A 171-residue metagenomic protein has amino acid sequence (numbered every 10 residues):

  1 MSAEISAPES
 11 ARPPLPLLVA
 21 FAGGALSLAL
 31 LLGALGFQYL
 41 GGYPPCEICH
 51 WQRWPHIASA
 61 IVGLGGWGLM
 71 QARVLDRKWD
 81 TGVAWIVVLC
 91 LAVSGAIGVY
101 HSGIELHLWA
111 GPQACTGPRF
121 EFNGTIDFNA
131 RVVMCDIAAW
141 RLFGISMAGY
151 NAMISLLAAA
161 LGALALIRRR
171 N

Functional and structural regions predicted by a protein language model:
M1-P16: Short, Lys/Arg-rich, polar N-terminal cytosolic tail immediately upstream of the first transmembrane signal-anchor
R12-A25, L75-G95, A160: Interfacial segments of alpha-helical transmembrane regions
L28-Q38, A92-L108: C-terminal TM-helix exit segments that contain a strictly Trp-centered aromatic cap at the helix terminus
L40, A72, G103-I104, R168: Helix-loop junctions at the membrane-solvent interface of multi-pass transporters, primarily the C-terminal
Y43-A58: Loop-to-helix transition at the N-terminal end of transmembrane alpha-helices
L64-R73, A163-R170: Structural signal for the C-terminal ends of transmembrane alpha-helices and the immediately following loop
L106-A148: Extracytosolic (periplasmic/ER-lumenal) interhelical loops and adjacent juxtamembrane/interface segments of multi-pass
V132-N171: A hydrophobic membrane-anchoring alpha-helix module
